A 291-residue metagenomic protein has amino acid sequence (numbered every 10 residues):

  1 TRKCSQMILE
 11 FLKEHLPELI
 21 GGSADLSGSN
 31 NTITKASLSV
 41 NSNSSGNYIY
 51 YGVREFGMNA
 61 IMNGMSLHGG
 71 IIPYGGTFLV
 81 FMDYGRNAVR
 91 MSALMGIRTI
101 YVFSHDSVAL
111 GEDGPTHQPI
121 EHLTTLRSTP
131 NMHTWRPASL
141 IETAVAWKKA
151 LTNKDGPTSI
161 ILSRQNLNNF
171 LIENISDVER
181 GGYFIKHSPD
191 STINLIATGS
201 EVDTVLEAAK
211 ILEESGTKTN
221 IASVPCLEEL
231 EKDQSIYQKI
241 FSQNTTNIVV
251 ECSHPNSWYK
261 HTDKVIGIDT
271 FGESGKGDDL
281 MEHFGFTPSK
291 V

Functional and structural regions predicted by a protein language model:
T1-T158, N166, I240, P288: Thiamine diphosphate
A109-P115, T143, T152-K290: Thiamine diphosphate
